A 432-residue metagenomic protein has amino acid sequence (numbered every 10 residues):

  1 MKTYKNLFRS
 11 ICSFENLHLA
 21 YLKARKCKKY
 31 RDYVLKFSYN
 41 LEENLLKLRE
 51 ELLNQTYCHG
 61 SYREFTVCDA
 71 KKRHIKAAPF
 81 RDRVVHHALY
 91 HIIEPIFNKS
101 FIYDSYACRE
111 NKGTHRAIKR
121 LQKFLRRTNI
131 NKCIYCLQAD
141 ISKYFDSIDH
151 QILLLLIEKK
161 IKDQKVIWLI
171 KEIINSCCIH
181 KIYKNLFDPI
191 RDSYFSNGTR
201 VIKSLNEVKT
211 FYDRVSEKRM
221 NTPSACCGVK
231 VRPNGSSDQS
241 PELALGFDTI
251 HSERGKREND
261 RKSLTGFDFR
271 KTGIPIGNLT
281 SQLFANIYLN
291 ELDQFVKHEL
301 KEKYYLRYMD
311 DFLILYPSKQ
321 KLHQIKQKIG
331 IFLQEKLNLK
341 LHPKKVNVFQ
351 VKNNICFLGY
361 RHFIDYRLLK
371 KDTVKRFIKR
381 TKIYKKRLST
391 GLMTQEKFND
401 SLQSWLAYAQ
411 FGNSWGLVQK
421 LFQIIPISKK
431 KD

Functional and structural regions predicted by a protein language model:
M1-L46: Non-catalytic, polymerase-adjacent accessory regions of viral genome-replication enzymes
A20, Y33-F37, H59-T66, F101-Y106 (+5 more regions): Short coil/turn segments at secondary-structure boundaries
F37-S61: Amphipathic alpha-helical blocks
N44-L52, D104, F124-N221, C226-C227 (+3 more regions): Conserved polymerase palm-domain catalytic core
A78, H87, L264-G266, R270 (+2 more regions): Right-hand nucleic-acid polymerase module
R83, H87, H91, P95 (+2 more regions): Short, residue-level hotspots on alpha-helical faces of the histone-fold and other alpha-helical interaction modules
H87, H91-Y106, I274: Electropositive, glycine- and tryptophan-enriched low-complexity nucleic-acid-binding patches
